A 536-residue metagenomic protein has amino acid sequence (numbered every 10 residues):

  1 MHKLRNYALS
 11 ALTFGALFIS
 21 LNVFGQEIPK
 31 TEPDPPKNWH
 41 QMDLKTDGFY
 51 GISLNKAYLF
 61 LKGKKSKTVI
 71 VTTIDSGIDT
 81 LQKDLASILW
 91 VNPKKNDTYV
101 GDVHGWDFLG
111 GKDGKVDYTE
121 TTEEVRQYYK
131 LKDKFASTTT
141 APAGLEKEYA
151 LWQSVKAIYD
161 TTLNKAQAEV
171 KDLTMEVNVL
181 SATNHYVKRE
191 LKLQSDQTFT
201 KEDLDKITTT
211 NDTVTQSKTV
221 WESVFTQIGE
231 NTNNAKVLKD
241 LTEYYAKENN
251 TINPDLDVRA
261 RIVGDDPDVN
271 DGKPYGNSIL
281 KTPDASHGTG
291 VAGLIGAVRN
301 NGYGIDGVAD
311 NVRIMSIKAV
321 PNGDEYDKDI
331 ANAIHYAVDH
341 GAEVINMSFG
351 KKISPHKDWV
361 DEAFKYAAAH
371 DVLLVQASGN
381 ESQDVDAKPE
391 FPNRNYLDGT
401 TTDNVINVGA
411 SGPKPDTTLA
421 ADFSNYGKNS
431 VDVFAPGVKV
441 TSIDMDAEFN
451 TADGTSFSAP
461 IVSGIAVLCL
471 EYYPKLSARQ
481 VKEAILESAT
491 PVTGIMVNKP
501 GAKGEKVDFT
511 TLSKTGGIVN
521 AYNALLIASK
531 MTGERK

Functional and structural regions predicted by a protein language model:
M1-I28: Bacterial Sec-dependent N-terminal signal peptides
N22-F49, V372, S529-K536: Sec-dependent signal peptide cleavage junction
I28-L44, P142-V170, T174, I334-K357 (+1 more regions): Short acidic, glycine-rich surface-loop motifs adjacent to enzyme active sites
K56-S66, N92-K94, T282-A285, D306-A309 (+5 more regions): Mature extracellular/periplasmic domains of secretome proteins
A57-V71, S76-Y326, T401-V405, Y426-S430 (+1 more regions): Subtilisin-like serine protease catalytic core
D75, G379, G454: Active-site glycine-centered loops adjacent to acidic/histidine catalytic or metal-binding residues that shape
G111, R259-R261, V372, N393-E471 (+4 more regions): Extracellular S/T/G-rich loop segment that most often corresponds to the catalytic His/Ser-adjacent loop
V338-F349, D403-N407, Y473-K536: C-terminal subdomain of the subtilisin-like protease fold in secreted/lumenal serine endopeptidases
